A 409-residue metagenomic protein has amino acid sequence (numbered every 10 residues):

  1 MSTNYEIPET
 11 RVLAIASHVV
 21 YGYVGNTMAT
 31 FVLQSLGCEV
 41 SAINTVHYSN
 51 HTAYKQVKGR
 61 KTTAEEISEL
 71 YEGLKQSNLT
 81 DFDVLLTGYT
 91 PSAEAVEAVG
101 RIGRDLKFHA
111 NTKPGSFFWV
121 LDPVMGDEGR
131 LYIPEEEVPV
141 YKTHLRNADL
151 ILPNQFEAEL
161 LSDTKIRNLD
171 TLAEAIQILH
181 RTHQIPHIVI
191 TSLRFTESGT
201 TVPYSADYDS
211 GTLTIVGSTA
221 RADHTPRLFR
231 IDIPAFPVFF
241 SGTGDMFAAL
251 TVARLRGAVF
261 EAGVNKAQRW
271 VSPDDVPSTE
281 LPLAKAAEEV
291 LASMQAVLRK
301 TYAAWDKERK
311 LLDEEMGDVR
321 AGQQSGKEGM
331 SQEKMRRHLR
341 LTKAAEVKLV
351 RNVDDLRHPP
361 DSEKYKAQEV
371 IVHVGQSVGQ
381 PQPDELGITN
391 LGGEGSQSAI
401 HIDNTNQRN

Functional and structural regions predicted by a protein language model:
M1-T62, N352-N409: Glycine-rich phosphate/adenosyl-contacting loop at the front of the ribokinase-like
V19, V46-Y48, P91, M125-D127 (+4 more regions): Glycine-rich beta-alpha junction loops
K58-I190, T196-S198, G387-N409: Glycine-rich phosphate/dinucleotide-binding loop and adjoining beta-alpha-beta core of small-molecule
L131-L228, F236-V238, L255-A284: Conserved phosphate/ATP/ADP-binding segment of small-molecule kinases
I233-V252: Short glycine/threonine-rich catalytic loop with a Thr-x-Gly-x-Asp
A249-F260, A292, A296: Short glycine/serine- and small hydrophobic-enriched flexible loop segments
K266-N409: Charged C-terminal helix
